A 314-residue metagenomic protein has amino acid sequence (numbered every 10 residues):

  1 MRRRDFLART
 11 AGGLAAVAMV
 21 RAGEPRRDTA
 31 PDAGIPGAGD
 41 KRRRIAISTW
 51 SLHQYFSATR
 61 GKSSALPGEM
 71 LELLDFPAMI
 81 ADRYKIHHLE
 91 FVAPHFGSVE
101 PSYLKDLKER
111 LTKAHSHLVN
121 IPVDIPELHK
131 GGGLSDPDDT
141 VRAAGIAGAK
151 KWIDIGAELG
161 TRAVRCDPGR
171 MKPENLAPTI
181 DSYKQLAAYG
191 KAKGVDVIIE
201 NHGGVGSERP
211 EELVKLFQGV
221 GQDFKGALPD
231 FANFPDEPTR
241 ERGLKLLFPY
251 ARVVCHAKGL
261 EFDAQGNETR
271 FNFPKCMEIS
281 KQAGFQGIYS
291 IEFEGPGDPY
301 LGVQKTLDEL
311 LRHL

Functional and structural regions predicted by a protein language model:
R2-E158, E174, K191, Q222 (+5 more regions): N-terminal pre-domain/capping segments
T49, D167-P168: Flexible, glycine-rich active-site loops centered on histidine and acidic residues that chelate a metal or position
T59, H88-L89, P173, A177-I279: Acidic/histidine-rich catalytic cores of soluble enzymes
L89, V164, C255, I288-Y289: Hydrophobic residues within beta-strands of alpha/beta enzymes
S116, V195, A283-G287: A short helix->loop->beta-strand "cap" motif at the edges of active sites that frequently abuts
S290-E294: Short acidic/histidine-rich active-site segments
